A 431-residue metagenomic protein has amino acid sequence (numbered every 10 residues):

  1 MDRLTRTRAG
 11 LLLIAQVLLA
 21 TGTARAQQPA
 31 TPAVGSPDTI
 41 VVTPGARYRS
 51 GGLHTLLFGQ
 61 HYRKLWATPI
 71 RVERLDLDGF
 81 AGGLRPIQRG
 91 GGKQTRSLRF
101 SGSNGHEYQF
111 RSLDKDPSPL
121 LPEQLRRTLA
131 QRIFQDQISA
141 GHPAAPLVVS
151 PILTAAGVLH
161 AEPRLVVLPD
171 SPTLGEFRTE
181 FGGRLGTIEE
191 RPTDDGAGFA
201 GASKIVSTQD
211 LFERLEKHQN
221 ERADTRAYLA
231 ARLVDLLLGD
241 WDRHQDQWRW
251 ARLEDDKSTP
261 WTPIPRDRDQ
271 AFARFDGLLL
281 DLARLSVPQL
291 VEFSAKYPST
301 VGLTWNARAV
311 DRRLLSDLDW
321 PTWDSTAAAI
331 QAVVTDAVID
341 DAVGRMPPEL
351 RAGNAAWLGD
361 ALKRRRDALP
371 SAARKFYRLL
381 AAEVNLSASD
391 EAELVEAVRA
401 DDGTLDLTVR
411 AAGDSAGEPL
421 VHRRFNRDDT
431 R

Functional and structural regions predicted by a protein language model:
M1-L11: Bacterial N-terminal signal peptides that target proteins for export
A9-T21: Bacterial N-terminal signal peptides
A24-A26: Boundary at the C-terminal end of the N-terminal hydrophobic targeting segment
A46-L77: Juxta-kinase regulatory segment immediately upstream of eukaryotic protein kinase catalytic domains
R74-L211, V234-D235, G239-D240, T259-Y297: Conserved ATP-binding subdomain of kinase catalytic cores across diverse folds
R132-A140, E216-A223, P348: Second-shell loop/turn segments in exported
I138-S139, R252-L394, D401-L405, R410-D414 (+2 more regions): C-terminal catalytic region of ATP-dependent kinase domains
D240, Q245-L253: Catalytic-loop signature of eukaryotic-like protein kinases
